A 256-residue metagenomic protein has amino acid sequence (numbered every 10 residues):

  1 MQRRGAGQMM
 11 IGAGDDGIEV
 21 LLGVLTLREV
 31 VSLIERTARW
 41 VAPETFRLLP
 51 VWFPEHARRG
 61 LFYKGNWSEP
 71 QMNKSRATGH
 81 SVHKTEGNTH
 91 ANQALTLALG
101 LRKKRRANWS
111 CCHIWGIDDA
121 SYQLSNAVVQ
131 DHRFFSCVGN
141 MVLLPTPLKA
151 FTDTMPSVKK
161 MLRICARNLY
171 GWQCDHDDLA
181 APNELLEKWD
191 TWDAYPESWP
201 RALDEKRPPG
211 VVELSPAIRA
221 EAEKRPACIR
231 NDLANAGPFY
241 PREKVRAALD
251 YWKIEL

Functional and structural regions predicted by a protein language model:
M1-T96, M161-R163, C174-H176: Mixed-charge, low-complexity interaction segments
E19, V31, E35, N92 (+7 more regions): Generic detector of well-ordered alpha-helical segments enriched in charged/polar residues, highlighting helical
R36, L48, Y63, R105 (+4 more regions): Acidic, low-complexity intrinsically disordered regions
E44, H56, Q71, D119 (+4 more regions): Short, isolated positions within intrinsically disordered regulatory regions of eukaryotic proteins
K84-P147: Histidine-centered catalytic micro-motifs used for acid/base chemistry in nuclease and nucleotide-processing active
C111-C112, C137, C165, C174 (+1 more regions): Generic recognition of cysteine residues
F151-T191, Y195-P196: Polybasic, low-complexity binding patches
A181-L256: C-terminal, well-folded lobe of enzymatic/effector domains
